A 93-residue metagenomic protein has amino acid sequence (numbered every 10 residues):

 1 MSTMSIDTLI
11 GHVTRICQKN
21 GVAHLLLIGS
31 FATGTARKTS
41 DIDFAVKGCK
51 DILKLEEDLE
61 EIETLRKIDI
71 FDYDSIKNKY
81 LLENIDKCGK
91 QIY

Functional and structural regions predicted by a protein language model:
M1-L26, A32-K38, K47-Y93: Catalytic core of pol beta-like nucleotidyltransferases
